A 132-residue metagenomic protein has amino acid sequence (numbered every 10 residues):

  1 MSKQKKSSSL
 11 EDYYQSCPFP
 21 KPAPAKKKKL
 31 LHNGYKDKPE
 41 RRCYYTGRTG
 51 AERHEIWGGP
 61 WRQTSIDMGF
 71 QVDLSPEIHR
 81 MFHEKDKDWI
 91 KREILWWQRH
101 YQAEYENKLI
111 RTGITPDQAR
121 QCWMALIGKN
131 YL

Functional and structural regions predicted by a protein language model:
M1-G50, W96-L132: A boundary/linker detector
K29, P60-W61, K91: Residues at structural and domain junctions
R42, E52, Q71-L74: The −1 position to Zn-ligating cysteines in a subset of zinc-ribbon hairpins
G47, P60, P76: Pocket-edge structural micro-motifs
R48-E52, R80-H83: Short functional micro-motifs and their immediate structural scaffolds
H54-I56, E77: Active-site ExK catalytic segment of metal-dependent nucleases
W57-V72: Short linker/helix segments within small regulatory modules
Q71-W96: Short Cys/His-centered divalent metal-binding micro-motifs
